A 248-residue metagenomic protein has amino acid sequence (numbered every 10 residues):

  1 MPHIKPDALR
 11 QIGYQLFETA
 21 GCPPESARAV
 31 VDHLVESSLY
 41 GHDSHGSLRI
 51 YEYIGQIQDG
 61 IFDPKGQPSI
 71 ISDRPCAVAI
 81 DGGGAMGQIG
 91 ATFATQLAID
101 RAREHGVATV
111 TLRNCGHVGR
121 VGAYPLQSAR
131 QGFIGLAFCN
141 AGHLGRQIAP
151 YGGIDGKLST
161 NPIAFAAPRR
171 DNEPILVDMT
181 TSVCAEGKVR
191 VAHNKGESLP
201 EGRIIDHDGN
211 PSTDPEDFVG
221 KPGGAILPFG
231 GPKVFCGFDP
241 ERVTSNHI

Functional and structural regions predicted by a protein language model:
M1-A20: Generic N-terminal amphipathic, Lys/Arg-enriched alpha-helix
E18-G21, E36, Y40-D43: N-terminal and secondary-structure boundary signal
P24-V35: Short, well-structured alpha-helical segments
H45-R101: Active-site cofactor/substrate anionic-group-binding motifs, chiefly glycine- and Lys/Arg-rich phosphate-binding loops
S72-D81, T92-A108, T213-G230: Residues forming anionic-ligand binding surfaces in small-molecule and nucleic-acid pockets of primarily soluble enzymes
A79-R170: A generic, well-ordered mixed alpha/beta core segment in the N-terminal half of proteins
R146-G220: Phosphate/diphosphate-binding glycine-rich loops and adjacent basic-rich segments that engage nucleotide
P222-I248: Internal helical hairpin/lid segments
